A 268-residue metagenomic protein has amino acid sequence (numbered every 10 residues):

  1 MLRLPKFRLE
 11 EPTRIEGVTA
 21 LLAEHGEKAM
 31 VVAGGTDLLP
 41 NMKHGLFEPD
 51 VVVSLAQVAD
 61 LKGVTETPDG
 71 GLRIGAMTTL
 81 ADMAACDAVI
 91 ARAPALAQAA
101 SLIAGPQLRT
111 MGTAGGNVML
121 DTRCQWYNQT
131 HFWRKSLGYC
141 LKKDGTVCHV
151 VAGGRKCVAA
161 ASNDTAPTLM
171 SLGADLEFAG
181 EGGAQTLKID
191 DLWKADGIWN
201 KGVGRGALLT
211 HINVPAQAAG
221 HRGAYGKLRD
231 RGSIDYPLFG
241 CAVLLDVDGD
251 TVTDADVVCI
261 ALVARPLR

Functional and structural regions predicted by a protein language model:
M1-R268: C-terminal structural segment of proteins
